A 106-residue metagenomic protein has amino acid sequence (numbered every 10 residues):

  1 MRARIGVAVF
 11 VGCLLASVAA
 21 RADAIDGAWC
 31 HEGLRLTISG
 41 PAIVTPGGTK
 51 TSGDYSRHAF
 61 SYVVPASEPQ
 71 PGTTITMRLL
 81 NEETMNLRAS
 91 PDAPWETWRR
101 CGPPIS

Functional and structural regions predicted by a protein language model:
M1-A8: Bacterial N-terminal signal peptides that target proteins for export
V9-L15: Hydrophobic helical h-region of N-terminal Sec-dependent signal peptides in bacterial secretory/periplasmic proteins
S17-A19: N-terminal signal peptide c-region/cleavage motif recognized by signal peptidases
D23, T37-G40, H58, L79-E83: A short, compositionally biased
D23-R35: Tryptophan-anchored aromatic micro-motifs
E32-G33, V44-T45, S61-S106: Beta-sheet ligand-binding and adhesion/scaffold domains
I38-D54: Intrinsic low-complexity, repeat-rich intrinsically disordered segments enriched in small/flexible residues
